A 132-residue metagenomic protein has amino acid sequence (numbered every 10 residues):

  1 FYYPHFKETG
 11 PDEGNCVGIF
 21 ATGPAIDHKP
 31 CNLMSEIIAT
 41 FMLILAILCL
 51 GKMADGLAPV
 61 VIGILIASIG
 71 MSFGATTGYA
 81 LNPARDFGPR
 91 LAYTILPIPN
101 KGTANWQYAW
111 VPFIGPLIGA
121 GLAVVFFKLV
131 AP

Functional and structural regions predicted by a protein language model:
F1-P132: Membrane-interface helix-loop junctions and terminal tails of multi-pass membrane proteins
